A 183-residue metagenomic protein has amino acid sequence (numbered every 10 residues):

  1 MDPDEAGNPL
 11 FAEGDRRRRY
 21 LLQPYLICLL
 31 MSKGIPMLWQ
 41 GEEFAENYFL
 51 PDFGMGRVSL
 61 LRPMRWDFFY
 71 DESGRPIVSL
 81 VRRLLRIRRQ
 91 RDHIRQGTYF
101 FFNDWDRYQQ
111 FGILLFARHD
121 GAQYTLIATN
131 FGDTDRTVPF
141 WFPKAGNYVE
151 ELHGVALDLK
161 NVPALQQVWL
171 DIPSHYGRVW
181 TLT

Functional and structural regions predicted by a protein language model:
M1-N147, H153, L157, I172-V179: Loop/helix patches that line or flank the sugar-binding groove of alpha-linked glycan CAZymes
V168-L170: Beta-strand-rich interaction surfaces with strong enrichment in secreted/lumenal proteins
